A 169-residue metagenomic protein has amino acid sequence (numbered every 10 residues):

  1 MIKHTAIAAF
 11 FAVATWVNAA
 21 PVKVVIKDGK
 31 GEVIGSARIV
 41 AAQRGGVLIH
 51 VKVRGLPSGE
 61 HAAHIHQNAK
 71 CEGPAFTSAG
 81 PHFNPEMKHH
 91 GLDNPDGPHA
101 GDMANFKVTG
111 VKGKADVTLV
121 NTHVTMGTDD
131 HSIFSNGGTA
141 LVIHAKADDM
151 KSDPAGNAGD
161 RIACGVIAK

Functional and structural regions predicted by a protein language model:
M1-I7: Bacterial N-terminal signal peptides that target proteins for export
A8-A19: Hydrophobic h-region of N-terminal signal peptides that target proteins for export in Gram-negative bacteria
N18-E60, I65-K169: N-terminal leader/targeting pre-sequences
